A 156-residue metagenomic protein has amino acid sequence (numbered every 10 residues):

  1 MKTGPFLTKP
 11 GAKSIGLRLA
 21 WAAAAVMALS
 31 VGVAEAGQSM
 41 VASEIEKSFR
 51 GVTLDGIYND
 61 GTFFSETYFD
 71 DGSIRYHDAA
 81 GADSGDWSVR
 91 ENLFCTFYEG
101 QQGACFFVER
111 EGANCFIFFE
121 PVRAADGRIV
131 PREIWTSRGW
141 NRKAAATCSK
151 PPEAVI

Functional and structural regions predicted by a protein language model:
M1-I15: N-terminal secretory signal peptides that target proteins for export/translocation
R18-S30: Bacterial N-terminal signal peptides
G32-S84, T96-I156: Lipid interaction determinants
R90-F94: Short, conserved beta-turn/loop elements at beta-strand boundaries and strand-helix junctions
